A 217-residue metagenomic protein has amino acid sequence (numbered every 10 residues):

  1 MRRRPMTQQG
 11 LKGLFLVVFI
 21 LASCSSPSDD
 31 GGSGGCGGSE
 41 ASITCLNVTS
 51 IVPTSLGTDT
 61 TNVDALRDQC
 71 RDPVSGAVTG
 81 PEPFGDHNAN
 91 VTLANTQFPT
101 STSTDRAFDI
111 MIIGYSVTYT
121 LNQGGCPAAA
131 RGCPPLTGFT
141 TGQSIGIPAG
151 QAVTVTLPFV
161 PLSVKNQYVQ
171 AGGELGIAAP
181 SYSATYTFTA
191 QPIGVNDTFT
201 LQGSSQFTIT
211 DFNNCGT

Functional and structural regions predicted by a protein language model:
R2-L14: Bacterial N-terminal signal peptides that target proteins for export
I20-S23: C-terminal motif of bacterial Sec signal peptides marking the signal peptidase cleavage site
S25-T217: Non-catalytic macromolecular-recognition regions in eukaryotic signaling proteins
